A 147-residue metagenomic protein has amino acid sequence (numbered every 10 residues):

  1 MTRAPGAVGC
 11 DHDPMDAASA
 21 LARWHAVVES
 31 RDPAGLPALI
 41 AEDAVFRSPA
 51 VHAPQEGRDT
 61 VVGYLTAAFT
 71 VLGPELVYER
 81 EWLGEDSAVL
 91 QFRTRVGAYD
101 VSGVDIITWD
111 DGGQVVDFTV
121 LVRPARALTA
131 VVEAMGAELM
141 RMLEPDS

Functional and structural regions predicted by a protein language model:
M1-P14: N-terminal amphipathic/basic-hydrophobic helices that include classical n-h-c signal peptides and signal-anchor
G9, H25, A50: Generic anion/oxyanion-binding catalytic loop in active/binding sites
G9-H12, T66-S147: A beta-strand edge to alpha-helix "cap/lid" segment located at domain peripheries
D11, M15, H52-Q55: Charge-dense, low-complexity intrinsically disordered segments
M15-L39: Short acidic-aromatic low-complexity motifs
P33-G35, L39-E85: A solvent-exposed, acidic/Ser-Thr-rich amphipathic alpha-helical stretch
